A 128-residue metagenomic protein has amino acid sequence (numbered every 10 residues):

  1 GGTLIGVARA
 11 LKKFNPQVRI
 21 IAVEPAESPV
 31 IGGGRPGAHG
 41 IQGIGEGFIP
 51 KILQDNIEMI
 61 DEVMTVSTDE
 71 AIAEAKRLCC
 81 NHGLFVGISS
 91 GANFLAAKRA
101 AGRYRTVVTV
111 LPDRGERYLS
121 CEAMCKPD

Functional and structural regions predicted by a protein language model:
G1-V7, S89-A97, Y118: Short glycine/serine/threonine-rich phosphate/pyrophosphate-binding segments that cradle anionic phosphate groups
G2, E24-P29, L111-E116: Acidic, glycine-rich active-site loops and adjacent beta-strand->loop/helix elements that engage anionic groups
G2-V18: Glycine-rich ThDP/TPP pyrophosphate-binding loop and its adjacent helix/strand module within ThDP-dependent enzymes
A8, I49, K76, A97-K98: Generic structural signal for well-ordered alpha-helical scaffold segments
K13-I88, E122-D128: Active-site/ligand-binding loops adjacent to catalytic centers
G47, A96-D128: Phosphate-binding loop/pocket of nucleotide- and phosphate-handling active sites
A71, L78, F94-G102: A short, acidic, amphipathic alpha-helical segment used as a generic capping/interface helix at domain edges
